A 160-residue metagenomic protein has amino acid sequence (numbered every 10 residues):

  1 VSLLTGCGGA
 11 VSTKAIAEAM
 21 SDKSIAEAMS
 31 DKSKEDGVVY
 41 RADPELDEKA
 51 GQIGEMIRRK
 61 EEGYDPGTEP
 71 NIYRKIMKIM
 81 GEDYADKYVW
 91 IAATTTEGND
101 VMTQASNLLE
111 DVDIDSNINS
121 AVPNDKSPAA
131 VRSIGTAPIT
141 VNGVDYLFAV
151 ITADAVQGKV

Functional and structural regions predicted by a protein language model:
L3-G6: C-terminal motif of bacterial Sec signal peptides marking the signal peptidase cleavage site
G8-G9, Y40, A130-I134: Aromatic-residue detector
A10-M80: Short, well-ordered surface patches within globular domains
K75-V160: A well-ordered secondary-structure block
